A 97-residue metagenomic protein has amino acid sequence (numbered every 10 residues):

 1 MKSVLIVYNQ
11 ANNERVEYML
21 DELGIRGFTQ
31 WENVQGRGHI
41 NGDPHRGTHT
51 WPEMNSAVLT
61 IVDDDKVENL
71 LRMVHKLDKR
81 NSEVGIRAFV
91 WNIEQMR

Functional and structural regions predicted by a protein language model:
M1-R97: Positively charged, small/polar-rich N-terminal and surface patches that mediate targeting and assembly and bind
